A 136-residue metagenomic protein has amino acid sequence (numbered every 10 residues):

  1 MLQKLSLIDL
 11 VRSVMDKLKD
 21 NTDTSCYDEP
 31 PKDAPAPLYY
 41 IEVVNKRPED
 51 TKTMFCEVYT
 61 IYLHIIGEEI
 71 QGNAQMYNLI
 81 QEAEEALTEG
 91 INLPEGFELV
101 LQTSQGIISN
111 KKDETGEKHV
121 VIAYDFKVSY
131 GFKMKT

Functional and structural regions predicted by a protein language model:
M1-E29, V43-T136: Charged, amphipathic alpha-helical segments and their flanking helix caps
A34-A36, G116: Short acidic/glycine-enriched loop/turn segments that link adjacent beta-strands
A36-V44: Low-complexity, acidic Ser/Thr/Pro/Gly-rich terminal tails and inter-domain linkers that flank the onset of structured
